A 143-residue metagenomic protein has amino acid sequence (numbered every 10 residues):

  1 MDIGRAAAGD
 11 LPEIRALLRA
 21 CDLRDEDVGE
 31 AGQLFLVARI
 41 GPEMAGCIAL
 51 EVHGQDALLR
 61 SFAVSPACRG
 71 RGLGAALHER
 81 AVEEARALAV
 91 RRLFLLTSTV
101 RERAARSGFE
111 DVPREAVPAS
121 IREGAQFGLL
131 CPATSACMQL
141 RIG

Functional and structural regions predicted by a protein language model:
M1-D27, R39, S135-C137, R141-G143: Short amphipathic alpha-helix that is part of the acyltransferase structural core
D10, Q55, T99-V100: A generic "binding-loop/recognition-motif" signal
V37, E43-E51, D56-A63: Conserved beta-strand in the GNAT
F62-R69, T99: A short, internal acetyl-CoA/4′-phosphopantetheine-binding micro-motif in the GNAT/acyltransferase core
G70-E83, L95: Conserved acetyl-CoA-binding loop-helix of GNAT-fold acetyltransferases
A85-T99: Conserved GNAT acetyl-CoA-binding A-motif
S98-Q126: Conserved active-site alpha-helix within GNAT-family acetyltransferase domains
V117-G143: C-terminal "cap" of GNAT-fold acetyltransferases
